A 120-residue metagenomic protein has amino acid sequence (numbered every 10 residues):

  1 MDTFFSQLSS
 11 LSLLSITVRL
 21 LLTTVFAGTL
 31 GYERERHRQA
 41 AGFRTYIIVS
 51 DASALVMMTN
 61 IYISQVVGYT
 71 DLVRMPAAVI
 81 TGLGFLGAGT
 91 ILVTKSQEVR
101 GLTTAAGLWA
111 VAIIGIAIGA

Functional and structural regions predicted by a protein language model:
M1-M75: Alpha-helical transmembrane segments and their membrane-interface boundaries that form or gate the permeation pathway
A27-Q39, L86-V99: C-terminal ends of transmembrane helices
L30-E33, R44, G84-L86, T103 (+2 more regions): Gly/Ser/Thr-rich beta-alpha loop segments that engage phosphate groups in nucleotides
I48-M58, T81, A105-I118: Small-residue-rich segments of transmembrane alpha-helices in multi-pass membrane proteins, especially helix faces
T59-I63, G87-I91, I113: Membrane-helix exit/interface motif
I61, P76-L86: Ligand-binding beta-strand-loop-alpha-helix segment within the catalytic cores of soluble metabolic enzymes
D71-P76, E98-A120: Structural signal for the N-terminal portions of transmembrane helices and their immediately preceding loop/interface
